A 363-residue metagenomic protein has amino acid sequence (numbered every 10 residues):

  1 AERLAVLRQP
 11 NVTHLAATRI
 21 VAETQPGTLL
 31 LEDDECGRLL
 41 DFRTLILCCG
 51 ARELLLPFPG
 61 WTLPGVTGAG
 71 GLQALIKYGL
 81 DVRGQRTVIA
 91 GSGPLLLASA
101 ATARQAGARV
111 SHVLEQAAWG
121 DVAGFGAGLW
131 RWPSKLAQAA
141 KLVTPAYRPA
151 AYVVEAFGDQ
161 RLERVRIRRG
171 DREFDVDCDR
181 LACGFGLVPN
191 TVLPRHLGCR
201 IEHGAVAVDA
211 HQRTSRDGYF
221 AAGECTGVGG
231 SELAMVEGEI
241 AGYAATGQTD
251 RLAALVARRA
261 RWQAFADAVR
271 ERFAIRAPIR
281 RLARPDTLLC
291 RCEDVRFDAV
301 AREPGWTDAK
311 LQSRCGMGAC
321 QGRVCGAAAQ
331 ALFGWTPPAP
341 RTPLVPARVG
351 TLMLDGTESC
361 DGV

Functional and structural regions predicted by a protein language model:
V6-R8, V12-D33, R104-V192, R200-E202: A Rossmann-like FAD-binding core segment of flavoenzymes
L39-G50, V176-G186: Short hydrophobic core segments
C48-G60, L187-G198: Flavin (primarily FAD) binding-site architecture
A51-V88, S92-S99, H203-H211: Glycine-rich dinucleotide-binding loop and its adjacent helix/turn
T67-I76, R180-G229, C315: FAD-site-proximal beta/loop scaffold in flavoenzymes
V154, D159-R161, R195-A221, E271 (+2 more regions): FAD-binding beta-loop-beta segment adjacent to the flavin cofactor pocket
A222-R261: A conserved FAD-binding loop/helix module that cradles the flavin
D286-V300, L311-A331: Local cysteine-cluster metal-coordination motifs and their immediate loop/turn environment, predominantly Fe-S cluster
